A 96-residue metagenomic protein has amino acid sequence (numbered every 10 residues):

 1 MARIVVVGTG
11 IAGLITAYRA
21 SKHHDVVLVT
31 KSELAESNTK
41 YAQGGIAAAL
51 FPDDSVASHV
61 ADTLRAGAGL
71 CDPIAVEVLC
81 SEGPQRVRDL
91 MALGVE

Functional and structural regions predicted by a protein language model:
R3-L28: N-terminal Rossmann-like FAD-binding beta1-loop-alpha1 element of flavoenzymes
L34-E96: Conserved N-terminal/central alpha/beta ligand/cofactor-binding core
